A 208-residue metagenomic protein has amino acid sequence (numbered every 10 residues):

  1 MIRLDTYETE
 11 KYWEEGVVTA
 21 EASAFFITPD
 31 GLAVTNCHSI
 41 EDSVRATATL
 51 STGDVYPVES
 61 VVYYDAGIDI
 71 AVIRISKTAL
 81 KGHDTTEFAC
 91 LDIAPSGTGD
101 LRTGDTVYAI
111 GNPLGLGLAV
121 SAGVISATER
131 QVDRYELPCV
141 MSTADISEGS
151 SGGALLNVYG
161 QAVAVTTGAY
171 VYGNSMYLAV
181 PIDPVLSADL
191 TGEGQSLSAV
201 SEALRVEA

Functional and structural regions predicted by a protein language model:
I2-L4, R45-T52, D105-N112: Short conserved beta-strand and strand-loop elements enriched in small hydrophobics with frequent Asp/Gly
T6-N36, D54-V58, D92, V120 (+2 more regions): A conserved glycine-rich beta-strand in the N-terminal activation segment of trypsin-fold
T9-V17, Y63-I68, T78-T85, A127-M141 (+1 more regions): Gly/Ser-enriched beta-turn/beta-hairpin loop segments
V18-E21, T28-I70, I75-T78: Catalytic-histidine neighborhood of serine endopeptidases, predominantly the chymotrypsin-like S1/PA family
F25, I146-T166: Catalytic nucleophile loop of clan PA
V58, K77-E87, P113, A162-A208: C-terminal cap/linker of serine protease catalytic domains
H83, L91-L137, S147, T167-Y177: Flexible, gly/ser-rich surface segments that form the specificity/activation loops bordering the active-site cleft
